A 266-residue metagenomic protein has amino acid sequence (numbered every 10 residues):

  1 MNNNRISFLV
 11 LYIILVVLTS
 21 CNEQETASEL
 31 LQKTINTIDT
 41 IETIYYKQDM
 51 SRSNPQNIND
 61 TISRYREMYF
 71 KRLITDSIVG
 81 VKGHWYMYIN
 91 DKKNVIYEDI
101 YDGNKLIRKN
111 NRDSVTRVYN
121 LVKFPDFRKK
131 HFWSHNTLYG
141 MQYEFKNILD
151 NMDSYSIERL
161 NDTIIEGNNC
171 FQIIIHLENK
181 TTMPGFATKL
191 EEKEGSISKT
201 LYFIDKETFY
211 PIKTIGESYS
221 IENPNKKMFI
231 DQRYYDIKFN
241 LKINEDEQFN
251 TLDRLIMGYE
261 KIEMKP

Functional and structural regions predicted by a protein language model:
M1-V10: Bacterial N-terminal signal peptides that target proteins for export
V17-S20: C-terminal motif of bacterial Sec signal peptides marking the signal peptidase cleavage site
N22-V115: N-terminal mature ectodomain segment of secretory-pathway/periplasmic proteins
E23-E29, N104-P184, K265: Flexible, processing/modification-adjacent segments and terminal tails in exported/periplasmic/extracellular proteins
E23-Q24, S196-S198, E207-P266: Non-transmembrane domains of secretory- and envelope-associated proteins
E42-K47, S77-H84, E166-I174, P184-F186 (+1 more regions): Short, hydrophobic/aromatic-rich segments at coil-to-beta transitions
N54-T61, D91-K92, T181-E192, S220-N225: Flexible, membrane-facing loop/turn or short amphipathic-helix motifs that contact lipid bilayers or gate lipid-binding
Y65-S77, I100-N104, F186-K213: A short, surface-exposed beta-strand/turn
